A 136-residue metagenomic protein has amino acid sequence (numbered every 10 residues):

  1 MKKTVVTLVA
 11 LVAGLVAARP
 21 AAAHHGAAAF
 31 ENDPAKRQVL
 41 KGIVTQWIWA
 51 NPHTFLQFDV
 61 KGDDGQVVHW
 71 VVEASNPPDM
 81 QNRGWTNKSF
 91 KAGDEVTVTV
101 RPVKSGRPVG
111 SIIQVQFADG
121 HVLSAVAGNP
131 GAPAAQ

Functional and structural regions predicted by a protein language model:
M1-L8: Bacterial N-terminal signal peptides that target proteins for export
A10-L11, A21: Cleavable N-terminal signal peptides
A22-R37: Short boundary/loop segments of OB/S1/cold-shock single-stranded nucleic-acid-binding domains
L40-V44: Conserved hydrophobic positions within beta-strands
A50-V60: Short aromatic-glycine-enriched beta-strand elements
N82-T97: Short nucleic-acid-contacting surface segments enriched for D/E, G, S/T with interspersed K/R
V103-V126: OB-fold/S1-family single-stranded nucleic acid-binding modules
